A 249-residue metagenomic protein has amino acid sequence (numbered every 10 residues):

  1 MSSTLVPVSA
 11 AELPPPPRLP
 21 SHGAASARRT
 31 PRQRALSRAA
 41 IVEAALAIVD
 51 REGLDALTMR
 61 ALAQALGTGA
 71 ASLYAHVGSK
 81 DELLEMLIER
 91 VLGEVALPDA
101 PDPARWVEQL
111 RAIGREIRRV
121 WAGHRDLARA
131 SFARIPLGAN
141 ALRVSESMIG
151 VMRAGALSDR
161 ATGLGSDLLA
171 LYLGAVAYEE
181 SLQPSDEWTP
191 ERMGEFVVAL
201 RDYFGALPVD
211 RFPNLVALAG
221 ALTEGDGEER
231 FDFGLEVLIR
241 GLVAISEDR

Functional and structural regions predicted by a protein language model:
M1-L36, D210-G220: N-terminal intrinsically disordered/low-complexity leader segments
S2-T4, S9, E191-R249: A structured, mid-to-C-terminal "fold-capping" secondary-structure block
V8, V144-L168, Y172, V176-R201 (+2 more regions): Hydrophobic alpha-helical bundle segments that form small-molecule/ligand-binding pockets
A40, A44, I48-E82, M86: Helix-turn-helix
A40, E82, A112, R143 (+4 more regions): Amphipathic alpha-helical interaction segments
I88, R118-N140, E146-S147, Y178 (+2 more regions): Amphipathic alpha-helical segments used for helix-helix packing
I88-E94: Short, basic, alpha-helical segments at the C-terminal edge of helix-turn-helix-like DNA-binding modules
L97-L142, R160-T162, S166-L169: Hydrophobic alpha-helical connector segments
